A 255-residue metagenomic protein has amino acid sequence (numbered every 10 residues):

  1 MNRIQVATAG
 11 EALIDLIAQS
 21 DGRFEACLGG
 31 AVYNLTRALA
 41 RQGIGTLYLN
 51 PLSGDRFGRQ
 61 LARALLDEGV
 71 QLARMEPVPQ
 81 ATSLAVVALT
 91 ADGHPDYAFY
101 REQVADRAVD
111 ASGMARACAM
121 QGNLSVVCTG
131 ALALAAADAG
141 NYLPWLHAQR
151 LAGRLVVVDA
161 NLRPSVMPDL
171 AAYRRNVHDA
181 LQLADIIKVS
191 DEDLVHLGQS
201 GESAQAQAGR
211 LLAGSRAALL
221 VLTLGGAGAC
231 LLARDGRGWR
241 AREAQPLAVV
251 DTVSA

Functional and structural regions predicted by a protein language model:
M1-Q5, A148, G201-A255: Conserved phosphate-binding/catalytic region of the ribokinase-like
M1-Q71, P246-V253: Glycine-rich phosphate/adenosyl-contacting loop at the front of the ribokinase-like
Q5-A7, S125-V126, I186, L219: Structural motif
R37, L84-A88, A229-L232: Short beta-strand scaffold segments in enzyme catalytic cores
G45, L155, I186, A218-L219: Proline-centered loop/turn at the N-terminus of a beta-strand
G45-A131: Conserved N-terminal subdomain of the carbohydrate kinase-like
A119-M120, D179-A180, A213: Structural alpha-helical scaffold elements that stabilize or flank donor/cofactor-binding regions in carbohydrate
V126, A131-R210, A227-A229: Conserved beta-alpha-beta core of the PfkB/ribokinase-like small-molecule kinase fold
